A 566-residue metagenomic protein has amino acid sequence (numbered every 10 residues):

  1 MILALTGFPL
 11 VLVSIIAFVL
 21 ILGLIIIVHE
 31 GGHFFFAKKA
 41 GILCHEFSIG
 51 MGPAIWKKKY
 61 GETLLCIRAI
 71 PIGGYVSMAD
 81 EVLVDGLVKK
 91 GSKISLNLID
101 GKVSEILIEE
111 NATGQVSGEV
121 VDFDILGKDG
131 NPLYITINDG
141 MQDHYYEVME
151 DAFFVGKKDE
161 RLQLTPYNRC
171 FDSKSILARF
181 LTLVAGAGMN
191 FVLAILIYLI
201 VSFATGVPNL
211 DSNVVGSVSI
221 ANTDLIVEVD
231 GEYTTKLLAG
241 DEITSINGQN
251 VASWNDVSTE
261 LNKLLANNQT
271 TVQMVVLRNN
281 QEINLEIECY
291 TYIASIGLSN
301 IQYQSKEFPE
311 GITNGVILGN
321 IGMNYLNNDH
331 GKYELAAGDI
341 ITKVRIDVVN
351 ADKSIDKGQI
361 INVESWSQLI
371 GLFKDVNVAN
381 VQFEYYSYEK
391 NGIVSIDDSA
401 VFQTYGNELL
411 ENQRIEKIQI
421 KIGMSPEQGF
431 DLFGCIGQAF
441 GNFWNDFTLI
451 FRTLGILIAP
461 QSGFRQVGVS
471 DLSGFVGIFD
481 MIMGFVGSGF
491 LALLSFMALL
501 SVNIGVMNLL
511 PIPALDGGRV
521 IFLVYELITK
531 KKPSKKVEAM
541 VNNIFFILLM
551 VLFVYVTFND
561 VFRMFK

Functional and structural regions predicted by a protein language model:
M1-F8, A187, I195, Q461 (+1 more regions): Topogenic membrane-insertion module of multi-pass membrane proteins
I2-L5, K157, R161-A178, S217-L225 (+3 more regions): Functional transmembrane alpha-helices
L10-K102, E109-P166, L500-V502, M507-T529: Small-residue-rich helix-interface/hinge motifs
I15-P53, K59-C66, G74, D159 (+3 more regions): Internal alpha-helical transmembrane segments
F154-V201, T205, I246-Y292, S462: Interdomain regulatory linker/hinge segments that flank or connect interaction modules in polarity/junction/synaptic
N213-L238: Short extracytoplasmic/periplasmic juxtamembrane "stem" segments immediately C-terminal to an N-terminal membrane anchor
L237-I243, G338-I341: A structural signal for short beta-strand/turn segments enriched in small hydrophobics and glycine
L509-F565: C-terminal transmembrane helix pair
